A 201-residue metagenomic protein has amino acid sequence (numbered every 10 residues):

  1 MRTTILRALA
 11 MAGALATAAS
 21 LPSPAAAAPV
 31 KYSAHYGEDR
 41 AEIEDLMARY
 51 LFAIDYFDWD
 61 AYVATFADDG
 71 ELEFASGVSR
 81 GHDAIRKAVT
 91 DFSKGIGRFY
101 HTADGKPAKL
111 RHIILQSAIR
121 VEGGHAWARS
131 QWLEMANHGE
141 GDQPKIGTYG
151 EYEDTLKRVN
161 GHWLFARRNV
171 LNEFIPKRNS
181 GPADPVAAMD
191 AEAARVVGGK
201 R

Functional and structural regions predicted by a protein language model:
M1-A10: Bacterial N-terminal signal peptides that target proteins for export
L15-P24: C-terminal segment of classical bacterial N-terminal signal peptides
A25-T65, R80: Short, low-complexity N-terminal intrinsically disordered segments enriched in polar/charged residues
A26-K31, G105-R201: A beta-strand edge to alpha-helix "cap/lid" segment located at domain peripheries
D39, I43, D55, V78 (+3 more regions): Aromatic-acidic/polar surface patches that form glycan- and anion
E44, A48, D83-R86, T90 (+1 more regions): Generic alpha-helical structural signal
W59-W132: A solvent-exposed, acidic/Ser-Thr-rich amphipathic alpha-helical stretch
